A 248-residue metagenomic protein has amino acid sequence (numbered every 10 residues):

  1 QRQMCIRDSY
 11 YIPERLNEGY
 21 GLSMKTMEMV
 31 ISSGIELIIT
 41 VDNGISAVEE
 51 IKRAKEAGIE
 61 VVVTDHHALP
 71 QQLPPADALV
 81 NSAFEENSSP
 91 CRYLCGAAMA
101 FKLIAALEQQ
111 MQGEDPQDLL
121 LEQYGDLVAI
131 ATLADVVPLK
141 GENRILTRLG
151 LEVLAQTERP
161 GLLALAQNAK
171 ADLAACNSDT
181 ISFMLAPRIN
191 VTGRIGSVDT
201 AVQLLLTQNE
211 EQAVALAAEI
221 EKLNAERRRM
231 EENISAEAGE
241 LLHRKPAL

Functional and structural regions predicted by a protein language model:
Q1-Q3, R7-L37, A57, P75 (+1 more regions): Hydrophobic helix-and-loop "lid/oligomerization" segment in the mid-to-C-terminal part of catalytic domains
E28-Y93, A97, F101-E114: Active-site cavity-forming subdomains of large catalytic enzyme subunits
